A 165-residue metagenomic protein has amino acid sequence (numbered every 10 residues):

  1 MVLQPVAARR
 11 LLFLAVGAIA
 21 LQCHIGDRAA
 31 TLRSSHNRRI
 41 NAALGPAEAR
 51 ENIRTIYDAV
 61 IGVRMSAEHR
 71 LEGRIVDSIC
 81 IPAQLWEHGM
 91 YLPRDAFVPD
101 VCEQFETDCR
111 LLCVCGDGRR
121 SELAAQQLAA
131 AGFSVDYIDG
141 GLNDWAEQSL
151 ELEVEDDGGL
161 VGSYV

Functional and structural regions predicted by a protein language model:
M1-T31: N-terminal chloroplast transit peptides
H24-A59, S66-R110, D117-V165: Rhodanese-like catalytic fold shared by cysteine-dependent sulfurtransferases and DSP/PTP-type phosphatases
